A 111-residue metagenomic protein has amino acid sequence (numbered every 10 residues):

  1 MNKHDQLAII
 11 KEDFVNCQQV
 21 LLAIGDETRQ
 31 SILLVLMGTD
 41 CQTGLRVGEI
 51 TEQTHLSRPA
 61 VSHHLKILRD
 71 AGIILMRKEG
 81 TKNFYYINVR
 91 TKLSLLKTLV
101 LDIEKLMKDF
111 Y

Functional and structural regions predicted by a protein language model:
M1-V20, L34-G38, N88-Y111: Amphipathic alpha-helical dimerization/coiled-coil segments that flank or bridge DNA-binding/regulatory modules
V15-S57, N83-K92: N-terminal helix-turn-helix DNA-binding core of bacterial DNA-binding proteins
L34, H63-H64: Base-recognition residues in the alpha-helical recognition helix of bacterial helix-turn-helix
T51-E52, H63, R69-D70: Alpha-helical residues within the helix-turn-helix
T54, L65, I103-E104: Short amphipathic alpha-helical/adjacent loop interface patches that line ligand and macromolecule-binding sites
A60: Residues in the helix-turn-helix
R69-E79, Y86: Beta-hairpin "wing" of winged helix-turn-helix
